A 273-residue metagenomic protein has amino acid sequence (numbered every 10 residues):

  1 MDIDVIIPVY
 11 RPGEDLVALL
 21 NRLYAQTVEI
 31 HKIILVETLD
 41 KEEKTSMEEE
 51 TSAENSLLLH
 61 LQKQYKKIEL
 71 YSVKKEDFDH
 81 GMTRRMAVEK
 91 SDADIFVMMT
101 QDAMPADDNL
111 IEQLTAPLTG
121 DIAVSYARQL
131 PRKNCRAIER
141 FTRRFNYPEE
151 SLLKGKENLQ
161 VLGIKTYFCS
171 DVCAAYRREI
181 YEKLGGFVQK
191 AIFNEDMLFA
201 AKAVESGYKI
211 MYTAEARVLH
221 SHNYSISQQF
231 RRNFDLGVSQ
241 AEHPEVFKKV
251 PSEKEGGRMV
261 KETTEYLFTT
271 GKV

Functional and structural regions predicted by a protein language model:
P12-A25: Short, well-formed alpha-helical segments that are part of the catalytic scaffolds of diverse glycosyltransferases
R22-S72: Acidic donor-binding segment of Leloir-type glycosyltransferases
K74-S91: Glycine-rich, basic loop-to-helix element that forms the pyrophosphate-binding segment of sugar-nucleotide handling
F96: Short aromatic/hydrophobic "clamp" motif used to bind/position activated sugar donors
N109-R140: Conserved donor NDP-sugar-binding/catalytic core segment of glycosyltransferases
E157-Y176, I192: A recurrent flexible, glycine/aromatic-enriched loop bordering the glycosyltransferase active site that acts as
I192-F199: Acidic donor-binding loop at a coil-to-helix junction in glycosyltransferase catalytic cores that engages
R232-V238, E242, K249-V273: Non-catalytic, C-terminal membrane-associated alpha-helical segments of glycosyltransferases
